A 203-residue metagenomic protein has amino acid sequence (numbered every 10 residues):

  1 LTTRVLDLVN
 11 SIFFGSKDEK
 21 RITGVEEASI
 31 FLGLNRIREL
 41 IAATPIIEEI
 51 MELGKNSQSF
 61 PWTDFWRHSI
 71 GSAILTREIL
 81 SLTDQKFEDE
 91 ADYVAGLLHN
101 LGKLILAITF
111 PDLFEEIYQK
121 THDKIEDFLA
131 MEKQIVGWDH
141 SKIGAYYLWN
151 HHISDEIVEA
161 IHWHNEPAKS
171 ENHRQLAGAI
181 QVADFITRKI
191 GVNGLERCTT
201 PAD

Functional and structural regions predicted by a protein language model:
L1-Y118, H122, E126-P201: Conserved alpha-helical "signature site" that marks functionally important helical segments or helix/loop junctions
